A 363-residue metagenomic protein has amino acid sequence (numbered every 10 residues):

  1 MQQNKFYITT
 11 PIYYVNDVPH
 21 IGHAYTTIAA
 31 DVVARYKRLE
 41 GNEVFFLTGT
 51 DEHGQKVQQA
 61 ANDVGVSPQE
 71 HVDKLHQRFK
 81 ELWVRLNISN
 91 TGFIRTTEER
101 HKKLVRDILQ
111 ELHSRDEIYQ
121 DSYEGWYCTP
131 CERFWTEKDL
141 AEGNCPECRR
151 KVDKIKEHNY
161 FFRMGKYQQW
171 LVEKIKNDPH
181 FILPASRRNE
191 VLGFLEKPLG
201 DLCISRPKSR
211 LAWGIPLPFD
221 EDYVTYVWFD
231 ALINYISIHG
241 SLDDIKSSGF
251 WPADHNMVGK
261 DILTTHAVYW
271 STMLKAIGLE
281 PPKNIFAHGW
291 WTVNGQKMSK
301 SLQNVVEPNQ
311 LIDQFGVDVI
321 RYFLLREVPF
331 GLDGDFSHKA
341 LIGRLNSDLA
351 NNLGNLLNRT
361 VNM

Functional and structural regions predicted by a protein language model:
M1-T48, R100-L104, C148, I155-M363: Structured secondary-structure scaffolds
Q2-Y119, E132, M273: N-terminal Rossmann-like or analogous alpha/beta NTP/dinucleotide-binding catalytic cores that position adenine
T50, K74, T96, G125-W126 (+2 more regions): Residue-level "edge-of-site" marker
G65, S89, L140-A141, K339: Short alpha-helix boundary/capping motifs
L86-R95, H113-W126, K138-D139, D153-K156 (+3 more regions): Short secondary-structure capping/junction motifs at helix and strand boundaries
D107-Q110, T136, L140, S301: Short, surface-exposed amphipathic charged segments that create phosphate/polyanion-binding patches used for binding
R115-Q168, V172: Cys/His-rich short segments
